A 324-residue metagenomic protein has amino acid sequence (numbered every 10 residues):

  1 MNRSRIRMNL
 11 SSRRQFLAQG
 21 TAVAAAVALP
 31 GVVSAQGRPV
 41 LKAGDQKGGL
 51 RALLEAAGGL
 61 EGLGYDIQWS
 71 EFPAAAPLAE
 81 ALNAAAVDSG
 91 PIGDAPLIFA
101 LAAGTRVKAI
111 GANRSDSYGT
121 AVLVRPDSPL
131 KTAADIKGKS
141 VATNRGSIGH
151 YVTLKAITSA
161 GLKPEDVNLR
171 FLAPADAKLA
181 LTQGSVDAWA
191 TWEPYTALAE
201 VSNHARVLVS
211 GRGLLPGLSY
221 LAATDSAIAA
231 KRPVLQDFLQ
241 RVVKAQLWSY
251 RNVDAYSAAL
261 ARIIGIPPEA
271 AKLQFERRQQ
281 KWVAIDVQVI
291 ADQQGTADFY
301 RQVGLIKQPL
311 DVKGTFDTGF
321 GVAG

Functional and structural regions predicted by a protein language model:
M1-Q15, A22-A26: N-terminal secretory signal peptides
R13, T132-A133, V312: Structural motif detector for alpha-helix initiation sites
G31-A35: Sec/Tat signal peptide C-region and signal peptidase I cleavage site
Q36-K163, N168-F171, D187-T191, R206-L208 (+1 more regions): Short, glycine-/small- and polar/acidic-enriched structural segments that line small-molecule recognition paths
A81, A85, A100, K139 (+9 more regions): Structured segments of extracytoplasmic/periplasmic soluble domains in secreted or envelope-associated proteins
A95, A175-R262: Pocket-lining segment of extracytoplasmic ligand-binding domains
A230-L305: Secondary-structure end/capping motifs
R301-G324: Conserved C-terminal helix/tail region of periplasmic/extracytoplasmic solute-binding proteins
